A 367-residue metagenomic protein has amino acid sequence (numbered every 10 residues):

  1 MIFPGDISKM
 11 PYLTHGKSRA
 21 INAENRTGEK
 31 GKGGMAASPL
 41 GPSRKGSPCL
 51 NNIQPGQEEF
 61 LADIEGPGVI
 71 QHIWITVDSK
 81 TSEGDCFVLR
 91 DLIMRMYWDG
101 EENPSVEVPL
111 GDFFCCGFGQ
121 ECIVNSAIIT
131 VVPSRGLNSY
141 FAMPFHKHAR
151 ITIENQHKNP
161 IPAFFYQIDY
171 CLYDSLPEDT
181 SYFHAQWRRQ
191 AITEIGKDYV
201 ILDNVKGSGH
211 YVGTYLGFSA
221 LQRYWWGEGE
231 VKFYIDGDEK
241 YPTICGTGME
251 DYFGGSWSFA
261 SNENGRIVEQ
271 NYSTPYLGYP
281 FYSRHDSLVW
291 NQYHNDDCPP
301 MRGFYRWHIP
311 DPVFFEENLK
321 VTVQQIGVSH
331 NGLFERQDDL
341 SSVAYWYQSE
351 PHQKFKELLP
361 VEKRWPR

Functional and structural regions predicted by a protein language model:
M1-R367: Beta-strand-centric surfaces of beta-sandwich/beta-rich domains
